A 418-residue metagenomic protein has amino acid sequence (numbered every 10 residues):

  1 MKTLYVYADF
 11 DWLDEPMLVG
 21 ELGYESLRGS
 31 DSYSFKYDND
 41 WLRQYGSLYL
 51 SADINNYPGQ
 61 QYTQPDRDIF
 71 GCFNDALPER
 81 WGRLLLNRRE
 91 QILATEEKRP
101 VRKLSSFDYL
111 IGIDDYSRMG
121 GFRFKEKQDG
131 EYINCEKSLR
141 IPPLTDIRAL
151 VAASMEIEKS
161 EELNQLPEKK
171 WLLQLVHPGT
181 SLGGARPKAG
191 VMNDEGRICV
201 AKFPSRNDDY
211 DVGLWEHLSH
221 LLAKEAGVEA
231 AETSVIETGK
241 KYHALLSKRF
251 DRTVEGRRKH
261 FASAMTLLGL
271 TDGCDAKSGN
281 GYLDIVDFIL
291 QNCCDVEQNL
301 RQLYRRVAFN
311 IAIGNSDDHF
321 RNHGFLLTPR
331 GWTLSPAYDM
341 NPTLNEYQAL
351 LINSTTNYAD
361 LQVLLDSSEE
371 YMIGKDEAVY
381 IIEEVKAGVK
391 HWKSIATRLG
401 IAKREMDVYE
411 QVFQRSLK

Functional and structural regions predicted by a protein language model:
M1-F320, G324-K418: Phosphate/dinucleotide-binding and metal-coordinating scaffold of catalytic cores in nucleotide-dependent enzymes
